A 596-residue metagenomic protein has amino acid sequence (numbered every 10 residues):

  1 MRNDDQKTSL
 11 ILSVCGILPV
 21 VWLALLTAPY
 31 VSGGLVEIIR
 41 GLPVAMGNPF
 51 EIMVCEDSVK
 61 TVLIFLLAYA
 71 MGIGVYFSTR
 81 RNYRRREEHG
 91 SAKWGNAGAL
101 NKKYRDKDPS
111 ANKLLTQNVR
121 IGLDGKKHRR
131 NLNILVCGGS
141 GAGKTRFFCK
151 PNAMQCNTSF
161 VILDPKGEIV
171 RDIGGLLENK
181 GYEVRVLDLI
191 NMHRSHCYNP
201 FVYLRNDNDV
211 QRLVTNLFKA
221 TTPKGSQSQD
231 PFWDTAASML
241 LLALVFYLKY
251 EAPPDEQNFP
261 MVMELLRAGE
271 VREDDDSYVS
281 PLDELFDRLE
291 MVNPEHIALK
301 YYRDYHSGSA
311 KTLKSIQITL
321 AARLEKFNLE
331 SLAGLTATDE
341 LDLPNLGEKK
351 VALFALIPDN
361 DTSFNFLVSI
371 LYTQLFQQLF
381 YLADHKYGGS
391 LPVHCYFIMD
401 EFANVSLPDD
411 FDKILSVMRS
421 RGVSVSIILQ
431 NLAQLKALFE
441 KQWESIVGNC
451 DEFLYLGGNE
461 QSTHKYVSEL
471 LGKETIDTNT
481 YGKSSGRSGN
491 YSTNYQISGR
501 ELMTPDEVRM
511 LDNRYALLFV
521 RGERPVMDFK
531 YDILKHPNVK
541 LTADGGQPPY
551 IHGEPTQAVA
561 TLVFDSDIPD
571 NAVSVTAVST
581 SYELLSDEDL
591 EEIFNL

Functional and structural regions predicted by a protein language model:
M1-A142, R146-C149, H193, S484 (+3 more regions): Basic- and hydrophobic-enriched, low-structure N-terminal and domain-boundary segments that flank ATP-binding catalytic
P49, K60-N112, D207-L217, M261-A268 (+3 more regions): Short alpha-helical interface patches
G90-W94, T116, H128, L132-N133 (+7 more regions): General secondary-structure edge motif
K93-N101, T116-K126, R146-F147, T312-I318 (+6 more regions): A broad, low-specificity signal for short, low-complexity segments enriched in glycine/proline and polar/charged
K113-H128, Y198, F376, L454 (+3 more regions): Generic preference for hydrophobic/aromatic residues in regular secondary structure cores
R130-V423, L438, Q442, D506-M527 (+1 more regions): P-loop NTPase motor domains
I357, D361, E401, L429 (+3 more regions): Short loop or secondary-structure boundary microenvironments that flank and position key functional residues
L415-V417, R421-L517: Conserved ATP-driven motor cores of ASCE-family P-loop NTPases powering translocation/secretion/packaging/pilus
